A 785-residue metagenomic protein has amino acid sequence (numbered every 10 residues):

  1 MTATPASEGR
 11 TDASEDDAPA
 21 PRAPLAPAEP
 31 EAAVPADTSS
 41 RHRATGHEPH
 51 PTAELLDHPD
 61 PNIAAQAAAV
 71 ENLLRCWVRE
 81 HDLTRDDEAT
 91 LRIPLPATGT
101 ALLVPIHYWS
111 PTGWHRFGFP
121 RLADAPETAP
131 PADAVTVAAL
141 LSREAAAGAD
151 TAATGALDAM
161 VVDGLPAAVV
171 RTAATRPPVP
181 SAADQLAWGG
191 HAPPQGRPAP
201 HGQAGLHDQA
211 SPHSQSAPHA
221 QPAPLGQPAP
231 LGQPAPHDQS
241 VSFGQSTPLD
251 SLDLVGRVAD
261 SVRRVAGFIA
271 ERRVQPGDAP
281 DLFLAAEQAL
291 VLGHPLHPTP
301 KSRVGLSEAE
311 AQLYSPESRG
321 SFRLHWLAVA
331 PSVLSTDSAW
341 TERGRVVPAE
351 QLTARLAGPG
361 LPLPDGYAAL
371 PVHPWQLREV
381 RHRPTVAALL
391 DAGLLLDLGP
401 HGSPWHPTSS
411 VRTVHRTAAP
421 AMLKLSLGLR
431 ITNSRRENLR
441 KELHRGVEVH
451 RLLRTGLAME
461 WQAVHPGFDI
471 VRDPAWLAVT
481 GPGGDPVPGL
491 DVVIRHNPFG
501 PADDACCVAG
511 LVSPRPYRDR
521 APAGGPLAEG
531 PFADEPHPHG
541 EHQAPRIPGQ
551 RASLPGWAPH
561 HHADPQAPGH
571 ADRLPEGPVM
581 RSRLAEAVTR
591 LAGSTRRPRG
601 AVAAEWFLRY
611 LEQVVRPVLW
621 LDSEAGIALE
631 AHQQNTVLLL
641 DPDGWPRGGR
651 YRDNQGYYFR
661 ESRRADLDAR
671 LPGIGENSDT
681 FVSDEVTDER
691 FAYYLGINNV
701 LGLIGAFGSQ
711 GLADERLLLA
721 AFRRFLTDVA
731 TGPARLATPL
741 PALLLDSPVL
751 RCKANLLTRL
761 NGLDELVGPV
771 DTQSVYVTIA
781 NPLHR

Functional and structural regions predicted by a protein language model:
T2-G196, S240-E535, H539-E612, D641-R785: Nucleotide/phosphate-binding site architecture used for ATP/NTP-dependent chemistry
H191-S246, F532: Long, intrinsically disordered low-complexity tandem-repeat segments
W606-A625: Conserved kinase catalytic-core helix
I627-E630: Catalytic-loop of the protein kinase fold
H632-Q634: Canonical protein kinase catalytic loop motif
T636-L638: Hydrophobic residue at the +6 position relative to the catalytic HRD Asp in the kinase catalytic loop
